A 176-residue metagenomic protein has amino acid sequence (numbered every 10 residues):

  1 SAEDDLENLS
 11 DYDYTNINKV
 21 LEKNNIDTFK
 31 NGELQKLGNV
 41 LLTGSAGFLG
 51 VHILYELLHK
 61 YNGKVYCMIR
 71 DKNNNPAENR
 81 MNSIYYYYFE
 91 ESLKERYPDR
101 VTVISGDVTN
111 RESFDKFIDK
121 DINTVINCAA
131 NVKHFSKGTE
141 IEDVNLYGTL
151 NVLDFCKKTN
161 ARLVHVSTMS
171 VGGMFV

Functional and structural regions predicted by a protein language model:
A2-T124, C128-N131, G138, F155: N-terminal Rossmann/SDR dinucleotide-binding element
N127, F135, T139-D143, Y147-V176: Conserved Rossmann-fold NAD(P)-dependent oxidoreductase catalytic core, especially the SDR/UDP-sugar
